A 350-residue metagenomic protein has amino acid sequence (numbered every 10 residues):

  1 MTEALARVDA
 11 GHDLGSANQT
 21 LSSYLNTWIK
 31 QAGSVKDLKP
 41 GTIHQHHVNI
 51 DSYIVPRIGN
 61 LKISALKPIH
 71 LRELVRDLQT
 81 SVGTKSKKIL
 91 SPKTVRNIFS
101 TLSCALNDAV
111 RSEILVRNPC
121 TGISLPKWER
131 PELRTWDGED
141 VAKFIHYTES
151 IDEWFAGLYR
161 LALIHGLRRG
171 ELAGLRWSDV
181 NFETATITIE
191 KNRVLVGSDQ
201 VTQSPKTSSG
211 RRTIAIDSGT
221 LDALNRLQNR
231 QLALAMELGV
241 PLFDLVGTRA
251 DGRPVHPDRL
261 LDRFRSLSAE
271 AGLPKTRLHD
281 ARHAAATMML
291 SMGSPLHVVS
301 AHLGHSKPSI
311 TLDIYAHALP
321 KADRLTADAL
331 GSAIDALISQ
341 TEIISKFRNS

Functional and structural regions predicted by a protein language model:
M1-E73, L227-V246, A250-R253, P320: N-terminal DNA-binding module of tyrosine recombinases/phage integrases
T2-E3, S23, T27, V48-S52 (+10 more regions): Generic recognition of well-ordered alpha-helical segments within structured catalytic/regulatory domains
L21, L25, K39-T42, H46 (+11 more regions): Hydrophobic (often cysteine-bearing) scaffold residues that line and stabilize catalytic clefts of nucleotide/cofactor
N49-Y53, N60-R76, T80-I123, R168-G170: N-terminal DNA-binding recognition helix of tyrosine site-specific recombinases/integrases
T84-K88, K143-A156, H165, I214 (+2 more regions): Short, basic (Lys/Arg/His-rich) helix/loop patches that form interaction surfaces in the mid-to-C-terminal regions
K88-P92, R96-S100, R111-L175, E183 (+5 more regions): Basic, Lys/Arg- and aromatic-enriched nucleic-acid-binding interface segment
H146, T184, L195-T220, R226 (+4 more regions): C-terminal secondary-structure termini that scaffold catalytic or DNA-interacting sites
D179-T186, K275, S294-A316: Short, polar N-cap/turn motifs at the start of nucleic acid-interacting alpha helices
